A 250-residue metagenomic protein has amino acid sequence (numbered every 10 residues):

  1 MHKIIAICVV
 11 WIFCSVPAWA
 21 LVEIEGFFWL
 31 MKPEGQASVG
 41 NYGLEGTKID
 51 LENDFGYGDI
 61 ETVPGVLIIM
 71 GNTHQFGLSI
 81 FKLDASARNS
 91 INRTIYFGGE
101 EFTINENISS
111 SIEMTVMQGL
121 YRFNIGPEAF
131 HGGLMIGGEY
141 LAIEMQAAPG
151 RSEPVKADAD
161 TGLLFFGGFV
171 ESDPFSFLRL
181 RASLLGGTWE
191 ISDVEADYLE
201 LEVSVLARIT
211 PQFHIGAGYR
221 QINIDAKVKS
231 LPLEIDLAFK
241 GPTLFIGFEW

Functional and structural regions predicted by a protein language model:
A6-S15: Bacterial N-terminal signal peptides
V16-A20: Sec/Tat signal peptide C-region and signal peptidase I cleavage site
L21-E23, I69, A207, A238-W250: Outer-membrane beta-barrel "beta-signal"
G26-L30, L78-K82, L134-Y140, A182-G186 (+3 more regions): Transmembrane beta-barrel strands of outer-membrane/channel proteins
E34-T62, K82-T115, Y140-T161, W189-S192 (+1 more regions): Extracellular/periplasm-exposed beta-strand and loop segments of Gram-negative cell-envelope proteins, dominated by
V39-N41, I125, E139-P211, I222-D225 (+1 more regions): Outer-membrane beta-barrel transmembrane domain signature
T62-V66, H74, T115-G119, G162-G168 (+2 more regions): Hydrophobic, lipid-facing positions within transmembrane beta-strands of outer-membrane proteins
H74-L78, A129-G132, S176-L180, P211-I215: Repeated loop/turn-to-beta-strand initiation elements of outer-membrane beta-barrel proteins
